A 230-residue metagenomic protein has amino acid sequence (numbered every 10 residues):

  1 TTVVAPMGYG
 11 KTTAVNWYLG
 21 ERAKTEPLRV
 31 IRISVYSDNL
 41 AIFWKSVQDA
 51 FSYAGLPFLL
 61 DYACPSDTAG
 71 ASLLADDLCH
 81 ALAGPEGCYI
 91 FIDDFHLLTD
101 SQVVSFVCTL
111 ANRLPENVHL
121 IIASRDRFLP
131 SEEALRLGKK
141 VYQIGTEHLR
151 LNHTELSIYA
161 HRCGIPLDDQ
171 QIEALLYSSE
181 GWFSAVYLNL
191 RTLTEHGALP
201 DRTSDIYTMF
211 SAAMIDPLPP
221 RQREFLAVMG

Functional and structural regions predicted by a protein language model:
V4-R32, D49: P-loop NTPase Walker A phosphate-binding motif
A5-M7, V30-L40, C64-D67, T146-E147: A short hydrophobic beta-strand->loop->alpha-helix junction that borders the nucleotide-binding pocket of P-loop NTPases
A14-R22, L110, N189, M229: Hydrophobic residues on the short alpha-helix immediately C-terminal to a glycine-rich phosphate/catalytic loop
A41-Y62, C79: Conserved NTP-binding/hydrolysis module of P-loop NTPases
I42, D49, Y142-Q143, H153 (+2 more regions): Amphipathic alpha-helical "lid/sensor" segments that cap RecA-like P-loop NTPase cores
L78-V103: Conserved P-loop NTPase "ATPase switch" module shared by AAA+ and STAND
L97-Q102, T109-G138, Q143-G145: Sensor-1/coupling segment of RecA-like P-loop NTPase cores
